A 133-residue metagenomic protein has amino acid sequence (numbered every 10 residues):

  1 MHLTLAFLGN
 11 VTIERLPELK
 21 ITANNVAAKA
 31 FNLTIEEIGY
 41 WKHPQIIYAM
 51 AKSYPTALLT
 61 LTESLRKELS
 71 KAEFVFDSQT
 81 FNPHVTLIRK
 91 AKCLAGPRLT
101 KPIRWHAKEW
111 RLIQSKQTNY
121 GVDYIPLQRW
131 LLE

Functional and structural regions predicted by a protein language model:
M1-E133: Histidine-dependent nucleotide/RNA phosphoesterase domain, centered on the 2H-phosphoesterase fold with its duplicated
